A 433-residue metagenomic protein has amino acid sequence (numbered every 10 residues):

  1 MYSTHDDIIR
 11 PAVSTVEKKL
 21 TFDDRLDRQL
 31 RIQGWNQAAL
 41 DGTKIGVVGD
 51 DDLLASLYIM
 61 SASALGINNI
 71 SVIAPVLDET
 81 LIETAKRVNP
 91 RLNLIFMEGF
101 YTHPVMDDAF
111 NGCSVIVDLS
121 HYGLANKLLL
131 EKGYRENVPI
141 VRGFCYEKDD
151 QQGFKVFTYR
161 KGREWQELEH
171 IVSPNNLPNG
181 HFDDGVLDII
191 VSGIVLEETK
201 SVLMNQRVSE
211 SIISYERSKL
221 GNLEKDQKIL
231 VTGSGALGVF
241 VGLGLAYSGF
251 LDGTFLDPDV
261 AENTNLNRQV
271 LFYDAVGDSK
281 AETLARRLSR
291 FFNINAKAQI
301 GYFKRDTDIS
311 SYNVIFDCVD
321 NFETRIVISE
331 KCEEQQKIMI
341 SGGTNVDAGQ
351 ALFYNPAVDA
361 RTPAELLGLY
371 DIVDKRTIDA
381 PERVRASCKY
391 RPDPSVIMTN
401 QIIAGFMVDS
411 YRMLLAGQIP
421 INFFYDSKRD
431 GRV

Functional and structural regions predicted by a protein language model:
M1-G46, R87, K161-N179, V202-I229: N-terminal charged helix/coil linker that caps or initiates catalytic domains
Y2-H5, F96-V191, Q206, F292 (+2 more regions): E1/E1-like adenylate-forming module used to activate ubiquitin-like modifiers and sulfur-carrier proteins
I8, V13, N69-I95, F250-F291: Glycine-rich phosphate-binding loop and adjoining beta1-alpha1-beta2 segment of Rossmann-like nucleotide-binding folds
N36-V76, K219-V260: Glycine-rich adenosine-cofactor-binding loop
M60-A64, E131, S201, L243-Y247 (+3 more regions): Short, well-ordered alpha-helices that flank and scaffold nucleotide-derived cofactor binding pockets
L92-G99, F291-K304: S-adenosyl-L-methionine
S192-R207, A404-I419: Oxidoreductase and adenylate-handling cofactor-binding alpha/beta cores
S209-Y215, I421-R432: Intrinsically disordered, low-complexity Ser/Thr-enriched
